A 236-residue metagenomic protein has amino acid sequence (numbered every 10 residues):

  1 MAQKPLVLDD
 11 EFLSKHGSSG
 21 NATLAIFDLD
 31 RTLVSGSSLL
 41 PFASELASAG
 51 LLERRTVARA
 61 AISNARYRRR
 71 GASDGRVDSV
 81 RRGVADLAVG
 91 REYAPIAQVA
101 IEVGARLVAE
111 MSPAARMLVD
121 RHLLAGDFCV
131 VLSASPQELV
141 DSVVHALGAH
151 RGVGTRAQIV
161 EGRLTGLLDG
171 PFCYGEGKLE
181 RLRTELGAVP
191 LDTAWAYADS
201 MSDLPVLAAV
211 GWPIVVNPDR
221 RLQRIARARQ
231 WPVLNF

Functional and structural regions predicted by a protein language model:
M1-K15, A22, V99, A105-F236: C-terminal cap/substrate-recognition subdomain and adjoining C-terminal extension of metal-dependent phosphatase-like
D10-R69: Active-site neighborhood of HAD-like aspartate-dependent phosphohydrolases
G36, D74, D78, G90 (+1 more regions): Electropositive phosphate-/nucleotide-binding environments in soluble metabolic enzymes
L39-F42, I62, D78-R81, G162-L167: Acidic/polar active-site rim loop that often engages polyanionic ligands
S63-G83, L87: Cysteine/selenocysteine-centered motifs that mediate thiol-based redox chemistry or coordinate metal-sulfur cofactors
D78-P113: Metal-dependent phosphoesterase signature
